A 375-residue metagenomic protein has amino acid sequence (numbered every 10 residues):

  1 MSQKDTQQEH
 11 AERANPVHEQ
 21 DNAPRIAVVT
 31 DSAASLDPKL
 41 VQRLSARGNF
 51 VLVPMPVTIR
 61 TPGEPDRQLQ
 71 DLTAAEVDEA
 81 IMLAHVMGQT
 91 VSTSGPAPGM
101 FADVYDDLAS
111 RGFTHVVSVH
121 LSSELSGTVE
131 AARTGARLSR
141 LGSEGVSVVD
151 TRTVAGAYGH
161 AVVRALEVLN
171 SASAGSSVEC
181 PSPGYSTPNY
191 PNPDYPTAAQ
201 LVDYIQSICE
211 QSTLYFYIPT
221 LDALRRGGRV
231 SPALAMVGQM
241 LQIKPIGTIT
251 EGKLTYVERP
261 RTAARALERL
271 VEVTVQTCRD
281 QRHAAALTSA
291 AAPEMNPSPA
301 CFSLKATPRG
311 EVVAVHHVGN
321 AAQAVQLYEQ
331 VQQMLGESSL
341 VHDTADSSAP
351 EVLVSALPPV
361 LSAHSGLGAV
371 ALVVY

Functional and structural regions predicted by a protein language model:
M1-A23, S177, P183-S186: Actinobacteria-biased recognition of intrinsically disordered, low-complexity terminal regions
E19-R25, A33-L44, F50-V51, M55-E64 (+6 more regions): Mixed-charge interfacial surface used for oligomerization/domain docking and macromolecular partner engagement
R25-I26, F113: Local beta-strand N-terminus motif with an aromatic residue
V29-T30, S118-S122, V373: Short beta-strand segments
P62-S118, S123-L138: Class I S-adenosyl-L-methionine
G95-P96, D150-R152: Short beta->alpha junction loops
V104, L108, V116, P183 (+3 more regions): Generic signature of intrinsically disordered, low-complexity segments enriched in small/polar residues
